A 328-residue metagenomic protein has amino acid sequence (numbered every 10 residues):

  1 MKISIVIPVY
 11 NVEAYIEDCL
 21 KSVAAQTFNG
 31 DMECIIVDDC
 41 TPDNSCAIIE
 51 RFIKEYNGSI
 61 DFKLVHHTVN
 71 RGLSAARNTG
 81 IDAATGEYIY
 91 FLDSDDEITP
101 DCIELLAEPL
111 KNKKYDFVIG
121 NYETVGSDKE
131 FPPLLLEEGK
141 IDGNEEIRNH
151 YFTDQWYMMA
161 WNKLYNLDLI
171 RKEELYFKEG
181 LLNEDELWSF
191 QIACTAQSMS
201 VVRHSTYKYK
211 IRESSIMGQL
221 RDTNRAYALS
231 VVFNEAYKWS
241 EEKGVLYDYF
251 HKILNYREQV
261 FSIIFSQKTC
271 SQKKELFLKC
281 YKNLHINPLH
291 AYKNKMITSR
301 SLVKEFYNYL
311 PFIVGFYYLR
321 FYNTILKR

Functional and structural regions predicted by a protein language model:
K2-S4, S22, E33, L187: Cell-envelope/extracellular polymer assembly enzymes that use nucleotide-activated donors
V12-A25, M32: Short, well-formed alpha-helical segments that are part of the catalytic scaffolds of diverse glycosyltransferases
S22, D38-I48, V69: A conserved acidic beta->alpha catalytic loop
D31-C40, K63-H67, S94: Short beta-strand/loop segment that forms part of the nucleotide-sugar
H66-A84, L105: Glycine-rich, basic loop-to-helix element that forms the pyrophosphate-binding segment of sugar-nucleotide handling
I89: Short aromatic/hydrophobic "clamp" motif used to bind/position activated sugar donors
S94-S200, K210-N224: Donor-binding/catalytic cores of nucleotide-activated saccharide and glycerol-phosphate transferases/polymerases
C270-R328: Membrane-interface aromatic/basic loop that binds lipid-linked glycans or pyrophosphate carriers, typified by
